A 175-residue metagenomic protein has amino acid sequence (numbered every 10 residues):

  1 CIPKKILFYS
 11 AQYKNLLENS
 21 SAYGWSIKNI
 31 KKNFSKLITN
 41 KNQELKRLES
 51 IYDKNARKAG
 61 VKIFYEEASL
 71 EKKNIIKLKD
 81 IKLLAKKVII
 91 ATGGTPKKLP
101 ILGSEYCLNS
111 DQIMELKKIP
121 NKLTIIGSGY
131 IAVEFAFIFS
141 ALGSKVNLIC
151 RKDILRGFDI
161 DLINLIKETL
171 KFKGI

Functional and structural regions predicted by a protein language model:
I2-I119, K152-R156, D161-L162, E168-F172: Glycine-rich flavin
V61, S144, I175: Short phosphate-binding/catalytic loops that engage adenosine nucleotides
K117-D153, G157-F158: Rossmann-like NAD(P)H-binding beta-loop-alpha module
F137, K167-E168: Alpha-helical segments flanking ligand/cofactor-binding loops in enzyme cores
